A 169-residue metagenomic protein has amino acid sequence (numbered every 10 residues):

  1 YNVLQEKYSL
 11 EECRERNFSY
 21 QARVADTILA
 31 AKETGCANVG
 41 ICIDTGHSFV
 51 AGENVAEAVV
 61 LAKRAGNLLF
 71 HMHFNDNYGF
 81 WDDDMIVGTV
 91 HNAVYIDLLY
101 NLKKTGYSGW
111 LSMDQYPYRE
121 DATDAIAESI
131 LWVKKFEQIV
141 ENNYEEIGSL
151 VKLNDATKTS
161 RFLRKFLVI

Functional and structural regions predicted by a protein language model:
Y1-S19, W81: Active-site-proximal beta-alpha loop/turn segments in soluble metabolic enzymes
Q21-I169: Histidine-acidic metal/acid-base catalytic patches
